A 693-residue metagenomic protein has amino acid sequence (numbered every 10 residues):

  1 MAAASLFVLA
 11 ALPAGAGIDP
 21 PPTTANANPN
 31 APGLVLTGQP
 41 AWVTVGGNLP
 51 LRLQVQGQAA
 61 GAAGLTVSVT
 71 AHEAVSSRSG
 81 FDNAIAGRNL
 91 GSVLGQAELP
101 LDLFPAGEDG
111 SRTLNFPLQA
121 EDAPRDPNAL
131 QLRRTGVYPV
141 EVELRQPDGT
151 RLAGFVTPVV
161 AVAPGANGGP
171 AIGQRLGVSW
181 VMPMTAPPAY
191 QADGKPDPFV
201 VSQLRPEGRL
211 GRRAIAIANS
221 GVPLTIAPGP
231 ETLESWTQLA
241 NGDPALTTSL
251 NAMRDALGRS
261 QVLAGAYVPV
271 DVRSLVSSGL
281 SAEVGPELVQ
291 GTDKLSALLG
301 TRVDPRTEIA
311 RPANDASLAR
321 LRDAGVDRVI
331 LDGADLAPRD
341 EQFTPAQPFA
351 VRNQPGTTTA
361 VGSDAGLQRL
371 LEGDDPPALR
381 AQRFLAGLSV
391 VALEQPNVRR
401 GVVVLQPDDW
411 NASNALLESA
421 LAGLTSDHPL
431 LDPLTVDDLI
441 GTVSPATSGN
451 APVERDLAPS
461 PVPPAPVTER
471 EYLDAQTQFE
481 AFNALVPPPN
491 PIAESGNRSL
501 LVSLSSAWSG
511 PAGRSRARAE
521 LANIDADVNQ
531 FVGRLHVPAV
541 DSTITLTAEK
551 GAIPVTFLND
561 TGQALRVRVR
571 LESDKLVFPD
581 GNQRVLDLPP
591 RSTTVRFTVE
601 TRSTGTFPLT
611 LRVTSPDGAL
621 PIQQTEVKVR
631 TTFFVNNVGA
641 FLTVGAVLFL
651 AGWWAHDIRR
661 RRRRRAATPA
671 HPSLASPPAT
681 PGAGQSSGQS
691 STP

Functional and structural regions predicted by a protein language model:
P32-E73, L114-L118, T545-P554: Contiguous beta-strand segments within globular domains
Q54, R212, A216-S220, L224 (+4 more regions): Catalytic grooves of carbohydrate-active enzymes
G87-L130, P579-T604: Intrinsically disordered, low-complexity Pro/Gly/Ser/Thr-rich segments with frequent PxxP/GP/PP motifs and embedded
D122-A161, S603-L642, A646-R664: Terminal connector regions
T150-D255, R259: Active-site beta->alpha N-cap acidic-glycine motif
L210-I226, L233-V303, A316-V329, R662: Catalytic alpha-helical scaffold of carbohydrate-active enzymes acting on polysaccharides/glycoconjugates
E480-N483, P487-V635: Membrane-proximal extracellular "stem/stalk" segments of glycoproteins immediately N-terminal to a transmembrane helix
R662-P693: Cytoplasmic C-terminal tails of single-pass
